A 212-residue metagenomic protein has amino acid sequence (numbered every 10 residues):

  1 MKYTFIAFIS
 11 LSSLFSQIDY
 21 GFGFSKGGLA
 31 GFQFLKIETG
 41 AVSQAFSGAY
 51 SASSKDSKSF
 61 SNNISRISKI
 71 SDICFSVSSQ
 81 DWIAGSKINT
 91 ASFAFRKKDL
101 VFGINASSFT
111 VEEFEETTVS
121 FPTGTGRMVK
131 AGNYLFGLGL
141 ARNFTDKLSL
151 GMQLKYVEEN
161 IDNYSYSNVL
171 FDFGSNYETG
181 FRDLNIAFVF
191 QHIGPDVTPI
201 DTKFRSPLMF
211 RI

Functional and structural regions predicted by a protein language model:
M1-T4, D146: Positively charged n-region of N-terminal signal peptides that target proteins for export
Y3-L14: Sec-dependent N-terminal signal peptides
F8, S54, R182-D183: Residue-level detector of alpha-helix boundary/anchor positions
L11-S13, S57, I186: Generic secretory/membrane-interface signal
Q17-S47, D72-F75, K87-I212: Outer-membrane beta-barrel porins/channels
G48-T90: Active-site-flanking structural segment that lines cofactor/substrate pockets
